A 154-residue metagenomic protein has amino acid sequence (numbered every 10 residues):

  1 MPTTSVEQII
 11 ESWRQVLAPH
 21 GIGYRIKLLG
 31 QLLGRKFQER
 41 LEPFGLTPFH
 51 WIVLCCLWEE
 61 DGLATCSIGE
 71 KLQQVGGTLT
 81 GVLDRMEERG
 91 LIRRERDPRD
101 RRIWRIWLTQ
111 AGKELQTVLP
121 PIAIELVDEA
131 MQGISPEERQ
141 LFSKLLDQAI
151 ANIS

Functional and structural regions predicted by a protein language model:
M1-F44: N-terminal leader segment of winged-helix/HTH proteins
T4, G34, D84-D147: Charged, amphipathic alpha-helical coiled-coil/dimerization segments
R25, I52-C55, E114, L141: Pre-recognition alpha-helix immediately N-terminal to the DNA-recognition helix within helix-turn-helix or winged-helix
F44-H50, T78, T109, I134-P136: Short helix-coil-helix linker/hinge
C56, K71, R89: Residues within the alpha-helical elements of helix-turn-helix
E60-A64: Short capping segments at the starts of secondary-structure elements
T65-C66, G77, D84, W104: Residues within helix-turn-helix
